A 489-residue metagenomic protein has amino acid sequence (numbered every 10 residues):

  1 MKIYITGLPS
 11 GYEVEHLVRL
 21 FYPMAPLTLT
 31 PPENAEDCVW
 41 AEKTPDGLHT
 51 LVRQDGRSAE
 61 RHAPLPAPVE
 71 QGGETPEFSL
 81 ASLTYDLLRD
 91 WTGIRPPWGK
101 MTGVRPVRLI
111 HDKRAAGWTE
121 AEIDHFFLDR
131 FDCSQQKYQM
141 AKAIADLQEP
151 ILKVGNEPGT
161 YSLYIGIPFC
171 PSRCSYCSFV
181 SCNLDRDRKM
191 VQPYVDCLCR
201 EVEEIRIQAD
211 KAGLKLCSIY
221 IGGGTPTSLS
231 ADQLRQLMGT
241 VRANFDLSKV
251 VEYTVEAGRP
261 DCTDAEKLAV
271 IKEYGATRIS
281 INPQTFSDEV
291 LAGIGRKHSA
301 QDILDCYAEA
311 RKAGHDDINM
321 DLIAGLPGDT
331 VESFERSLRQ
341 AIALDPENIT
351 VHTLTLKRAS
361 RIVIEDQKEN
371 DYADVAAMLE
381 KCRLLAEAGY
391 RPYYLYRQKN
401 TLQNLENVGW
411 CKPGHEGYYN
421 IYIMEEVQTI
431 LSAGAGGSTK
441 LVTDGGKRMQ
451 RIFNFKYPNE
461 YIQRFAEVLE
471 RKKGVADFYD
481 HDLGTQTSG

Functional and structural regions predicted by a protein language model:
M1-R108, D112-A116, E120, D129 (+1 more regions): Radical SAM enzyme core and accessory elements
N34-E36, T355, A359-A433: A C-terminal junction/extension of Radical SAM enzymes
T50-V52, I165, I279-I281: Short beta-strand motif preference
L88-R95, A115-L163: N-terminal [4Fe-4S]-dependent radical SAM core
A143-L147, Y176, V255: Key residue(s) within conserved catalytic/signature motifs
P158-V195: Canonical Radical SAM [4Fe-4S] cluster-binding loop centered on the CxxxCxxC motif and its immediate flanking residues
G166, S280, N348-H352, I421 (+1 more regions): Beta-strand scaffold of nucleotide-dependent catalytic cores
S181-E380: Conserved non-cysteine loop/helix-boundary elements of the Radical SAM core domain that shape
